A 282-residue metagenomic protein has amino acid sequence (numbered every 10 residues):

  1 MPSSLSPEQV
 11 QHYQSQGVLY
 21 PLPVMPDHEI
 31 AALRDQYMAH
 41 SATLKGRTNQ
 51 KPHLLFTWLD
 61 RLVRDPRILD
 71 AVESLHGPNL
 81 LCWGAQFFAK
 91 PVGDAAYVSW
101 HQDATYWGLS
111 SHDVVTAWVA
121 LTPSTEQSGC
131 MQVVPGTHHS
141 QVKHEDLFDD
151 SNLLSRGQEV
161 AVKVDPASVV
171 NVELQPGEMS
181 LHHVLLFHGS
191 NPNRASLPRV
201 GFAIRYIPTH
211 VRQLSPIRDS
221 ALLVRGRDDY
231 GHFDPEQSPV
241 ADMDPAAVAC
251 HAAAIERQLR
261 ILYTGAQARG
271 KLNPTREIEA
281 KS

Functional and structural regions predicted by a protein language model:
M1-L109, D146: Non-heme Fe(II)-dependent double-stranded beta-helix
P26-D27, F88-K90, T105, S124-E126 (+3 more regions): Short, solvent-exposed loop/turn segments at secondary-structure junctions
L55, W83, D113, Q127-G129 (+2 more regions): Residues that flank catalytic or metal-binding motifs in active/ligand-binding sites
H101, G108-E126, E173, L181 (+1 more regions): Short, conserved beta-strand element in jelly-roll/cupin
L109-D113, K163-V164, R194-P198: A generic structural micro-feature
E126-N191: Double-stranded beta-helix
L186-F187, N191-S282: Non-heme Fe(II)/2-oxoglutarate
